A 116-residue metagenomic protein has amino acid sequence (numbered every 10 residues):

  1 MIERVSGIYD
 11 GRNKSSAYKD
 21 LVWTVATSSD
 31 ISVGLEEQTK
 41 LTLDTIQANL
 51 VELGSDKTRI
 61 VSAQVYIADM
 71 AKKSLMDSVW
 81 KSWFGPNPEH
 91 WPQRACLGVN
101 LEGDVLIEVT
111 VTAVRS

Functional and structural regions predicted by a protein language model:
M1-V61, I67-S116: N-terminal presequence-like segments and the immediate start of the first folded domain
